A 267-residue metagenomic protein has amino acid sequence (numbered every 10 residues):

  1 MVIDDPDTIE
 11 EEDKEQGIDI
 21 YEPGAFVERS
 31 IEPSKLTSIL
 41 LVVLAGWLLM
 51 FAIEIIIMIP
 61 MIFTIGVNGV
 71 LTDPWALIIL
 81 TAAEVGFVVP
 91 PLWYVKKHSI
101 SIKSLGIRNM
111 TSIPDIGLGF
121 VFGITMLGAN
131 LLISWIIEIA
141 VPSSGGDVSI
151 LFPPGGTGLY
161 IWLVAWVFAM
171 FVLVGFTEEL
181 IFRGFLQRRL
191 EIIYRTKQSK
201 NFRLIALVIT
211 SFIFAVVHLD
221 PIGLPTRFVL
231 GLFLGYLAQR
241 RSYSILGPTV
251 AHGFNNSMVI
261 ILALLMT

Functional and structural regions predicted by a protein language model:
M1-P114, I124, L131, V172 (+1 more regions): N-terminal, membrane-interfacial amphipathic/helix-forming hydrophobic leader that caps and precedes the first
A25-E28, V70-T72, E84, L151-G158 (+2 more regions): Short, functional N-terminal and low-complexity linear motifs
S30, G46, P114, L118 (+3 more regions): N-terminal/domain-start segments enriched in small and hydrophobic, helix-friendly residues, covering either
K35-V43, T72-E84, P114-G119, W162-V167 (+3 more regions): Residue-level signature of transmembrane alpha-helical entry/exit and packing/kink sites in multi-pass membrane
M61, I65, S99, E138 (+4 more regions): Short helix-capping/hinge motifs at transmembrane helix termini and TM-loop junctions
I62-L77, I102-V174, I192-T196: Juxtamembrane helix-loop-helix connectors linking adjacent transmembrane helices in multi-pass membrane enzymes
V88-I100, A140, I181-I192: Membrane-water interface of transmembrane alpha-helices
L131, G158-T267: Transmembrane helix-loop-helix hairpins at the membrane interface of multi-pass integral membrane proteins
